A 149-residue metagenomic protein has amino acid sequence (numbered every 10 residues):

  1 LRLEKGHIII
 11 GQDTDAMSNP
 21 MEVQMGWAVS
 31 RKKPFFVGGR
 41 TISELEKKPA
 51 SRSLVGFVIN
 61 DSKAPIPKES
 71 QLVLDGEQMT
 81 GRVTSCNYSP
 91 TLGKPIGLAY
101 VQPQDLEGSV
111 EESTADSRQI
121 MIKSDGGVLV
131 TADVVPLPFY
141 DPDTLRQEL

Functional and structural regions predicted by a protein language model:
L1-L149: Conserved, structured C-terminal
